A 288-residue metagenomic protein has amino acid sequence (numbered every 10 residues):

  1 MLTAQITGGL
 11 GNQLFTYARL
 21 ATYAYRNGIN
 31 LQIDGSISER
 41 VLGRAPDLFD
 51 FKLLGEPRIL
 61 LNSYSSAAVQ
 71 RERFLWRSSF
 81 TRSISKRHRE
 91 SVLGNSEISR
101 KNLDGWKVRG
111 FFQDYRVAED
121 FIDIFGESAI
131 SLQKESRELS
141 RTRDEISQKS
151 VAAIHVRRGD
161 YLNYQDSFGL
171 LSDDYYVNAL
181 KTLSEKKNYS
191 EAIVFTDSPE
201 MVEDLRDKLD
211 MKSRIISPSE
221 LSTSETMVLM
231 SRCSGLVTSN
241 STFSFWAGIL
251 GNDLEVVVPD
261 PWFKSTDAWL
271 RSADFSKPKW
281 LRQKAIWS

Functional and structural regions predicted by a protein language model:
M1-T3: Extreme N-terminal starter segment of soluble prokaryotic enzymes
I6-F15: A short, glycine/small-residue-rich beta-strand->loop->alpha-helix junction that serves as a flexible
L10, K181-F275: Donor-binding and catalytic core of enzymes assembling or modifying cell-surface/extracellular glycoconjugates
T16-Y23: Short amphipathic alpha-helix
I29-R40: A short beta-strand-loop structural module common to alpha/beta enzyme folds
I33-G35, A153-V156, E191-T196: Short beta-strand segments
V41-Y189, Q283: Secretory-pathway luminal glycosyltransferase catalytic domains
R58, T266-S288: Leloir-type glycosyltransferase catalytic cores
